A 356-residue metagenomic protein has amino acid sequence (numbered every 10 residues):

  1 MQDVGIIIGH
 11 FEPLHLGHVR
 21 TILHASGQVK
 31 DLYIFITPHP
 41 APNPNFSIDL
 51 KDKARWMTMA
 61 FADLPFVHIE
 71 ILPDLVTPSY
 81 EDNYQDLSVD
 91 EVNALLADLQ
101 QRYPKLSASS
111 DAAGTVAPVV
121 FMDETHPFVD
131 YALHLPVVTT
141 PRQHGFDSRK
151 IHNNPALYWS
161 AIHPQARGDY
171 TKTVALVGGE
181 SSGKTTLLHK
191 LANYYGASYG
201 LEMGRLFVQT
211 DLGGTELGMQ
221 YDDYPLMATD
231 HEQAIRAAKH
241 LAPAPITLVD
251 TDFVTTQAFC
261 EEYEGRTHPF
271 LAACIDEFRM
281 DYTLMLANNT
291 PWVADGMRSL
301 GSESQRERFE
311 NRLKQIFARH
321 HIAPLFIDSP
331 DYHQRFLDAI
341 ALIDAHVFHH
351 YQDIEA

Functional and structural regions predicted by a protein language model:
M1-T171: Nucleotidyltransferase catalytic core that binds NTPs
I151, E264-R266, F270-H333, D353-E355: A glycine- and Lys/Arg-enriched "phosphate-lid" helix/loop adjacent to the NTP-binding pocket of small-molecule kinases
L176: Hydrophobic anchor at the beta1->P-loop junction of P-loop NTPases
E180: The conserved Walker
G183: Conserved glycine(s) of the Walker
L187, L191: Hydrophobic positions on the alpha1 helix immediately C-terminal to the Walker A/P-loop
N193-R236: Conserved substrate/cofactor phosphate-moiety recognition/catalytic segment in nucleotide-dependent phosphotransferases
L226-F278, V293: Glycine-rich phosphate-binding loop used to anchor ATP phosphates in small-molecule kinases, encompassing both
